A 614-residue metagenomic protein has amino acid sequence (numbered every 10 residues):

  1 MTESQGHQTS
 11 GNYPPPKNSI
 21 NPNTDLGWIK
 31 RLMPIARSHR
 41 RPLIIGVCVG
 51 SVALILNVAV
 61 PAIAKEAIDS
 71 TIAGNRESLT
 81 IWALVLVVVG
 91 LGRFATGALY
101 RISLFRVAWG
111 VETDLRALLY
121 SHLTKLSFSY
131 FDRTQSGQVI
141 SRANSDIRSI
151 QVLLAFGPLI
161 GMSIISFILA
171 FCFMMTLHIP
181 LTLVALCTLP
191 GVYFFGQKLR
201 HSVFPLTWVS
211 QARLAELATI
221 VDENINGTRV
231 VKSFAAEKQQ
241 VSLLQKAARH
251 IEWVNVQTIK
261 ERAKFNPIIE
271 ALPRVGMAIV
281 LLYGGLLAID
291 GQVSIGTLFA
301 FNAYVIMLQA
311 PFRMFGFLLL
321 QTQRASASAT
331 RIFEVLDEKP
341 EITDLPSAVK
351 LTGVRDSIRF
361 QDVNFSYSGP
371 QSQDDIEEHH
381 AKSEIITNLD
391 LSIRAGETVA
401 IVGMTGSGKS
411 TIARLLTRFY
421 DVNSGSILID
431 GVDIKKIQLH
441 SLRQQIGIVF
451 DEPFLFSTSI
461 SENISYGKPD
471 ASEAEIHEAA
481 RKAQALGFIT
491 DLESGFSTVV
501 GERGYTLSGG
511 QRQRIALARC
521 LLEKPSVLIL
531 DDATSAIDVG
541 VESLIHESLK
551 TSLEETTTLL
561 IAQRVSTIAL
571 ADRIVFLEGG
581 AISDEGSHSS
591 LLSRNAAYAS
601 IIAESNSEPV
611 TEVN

Functional and structural regions predicted by a protein language model:
N12-P22, W109, A117-S141, S145-I147 (+5 more regions): Short intracellular "coupling" helices and adjacent cytoplasmic loop segments at the cytosolic face of multi-pass
W28, A36, I68, Y100 (+3 more regions): Juxtamembrane loop-to-helix connectors within ABC transporter transmembrane domains
R37, C48, L56, L84 (+3 more regions): Hydrophobic alpha-helical transmembrane segments of ABC transporter permease domains
R37, F128-S129, S145-G157, S202-T219 (+5 more regions): An intracellular "coupling" helix at the cytosolic face of ABC transporter transmembrane type-1 domains
L43-T96, M175-P180, A278, G291-I295: Transmembrane helix-loop-helix hairpins at lipid-water interfaces of multipass membrane proteins, especially the type-1
G74-S78, W82, F173-P190, E261-T330 (+1 more regions): Helix-loop-helix
L351-N614: ABC-type nucleotide-binding domain
